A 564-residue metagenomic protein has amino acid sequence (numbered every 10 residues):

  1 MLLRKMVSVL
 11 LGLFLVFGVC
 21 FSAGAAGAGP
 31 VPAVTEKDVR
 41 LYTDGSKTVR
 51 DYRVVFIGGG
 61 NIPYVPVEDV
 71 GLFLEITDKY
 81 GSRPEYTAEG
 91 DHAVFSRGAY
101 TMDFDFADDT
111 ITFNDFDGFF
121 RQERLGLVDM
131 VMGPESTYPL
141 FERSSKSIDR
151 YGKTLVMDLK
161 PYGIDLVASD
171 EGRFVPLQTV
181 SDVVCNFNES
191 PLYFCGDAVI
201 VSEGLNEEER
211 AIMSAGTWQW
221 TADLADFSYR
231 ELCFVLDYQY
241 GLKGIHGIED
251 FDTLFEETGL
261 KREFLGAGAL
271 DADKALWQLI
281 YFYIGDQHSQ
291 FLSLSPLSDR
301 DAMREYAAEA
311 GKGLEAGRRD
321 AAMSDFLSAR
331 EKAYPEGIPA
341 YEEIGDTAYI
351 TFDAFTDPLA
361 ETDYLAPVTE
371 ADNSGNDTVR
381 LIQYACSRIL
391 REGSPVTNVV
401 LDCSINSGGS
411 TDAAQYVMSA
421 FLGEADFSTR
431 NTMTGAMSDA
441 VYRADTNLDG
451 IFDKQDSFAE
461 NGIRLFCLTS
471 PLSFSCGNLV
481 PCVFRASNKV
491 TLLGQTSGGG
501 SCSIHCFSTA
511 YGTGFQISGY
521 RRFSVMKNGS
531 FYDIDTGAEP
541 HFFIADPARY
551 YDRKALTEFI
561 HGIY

Functional and structural regions predicted by a protein language model:
M1-L10: Bacterial N-terminal signal peptides that target proteins for export
L10-G18: Bacterial N-terminal signal peptides
F17-V31: Sec-dependent signal peptide cleavage junction
A28, T48-A88, K160-F194: Extracytoplasmic Gram-positive cell-surface binding/anchoring modules and repeats
A28-G59, D78-G81, Y86, A93 (+3 more regions): Linear, non-domain "peripheral" regions
L74-T101, D105-D109, S136-Y138, E189-G196: Extended intrinsically disordered, low-complexity coil regions enriched in Ser, Thr, Gly, Ala and often Pro
D103-F104, T110-S407, D412, Y416 (+5 more regions): Flexible, low-complexity junctional segments that flank or bridge functional domains
G204-W218, D226-C233, S394-N398, S407-Y564: C-terminal "post-core" interaction segments
